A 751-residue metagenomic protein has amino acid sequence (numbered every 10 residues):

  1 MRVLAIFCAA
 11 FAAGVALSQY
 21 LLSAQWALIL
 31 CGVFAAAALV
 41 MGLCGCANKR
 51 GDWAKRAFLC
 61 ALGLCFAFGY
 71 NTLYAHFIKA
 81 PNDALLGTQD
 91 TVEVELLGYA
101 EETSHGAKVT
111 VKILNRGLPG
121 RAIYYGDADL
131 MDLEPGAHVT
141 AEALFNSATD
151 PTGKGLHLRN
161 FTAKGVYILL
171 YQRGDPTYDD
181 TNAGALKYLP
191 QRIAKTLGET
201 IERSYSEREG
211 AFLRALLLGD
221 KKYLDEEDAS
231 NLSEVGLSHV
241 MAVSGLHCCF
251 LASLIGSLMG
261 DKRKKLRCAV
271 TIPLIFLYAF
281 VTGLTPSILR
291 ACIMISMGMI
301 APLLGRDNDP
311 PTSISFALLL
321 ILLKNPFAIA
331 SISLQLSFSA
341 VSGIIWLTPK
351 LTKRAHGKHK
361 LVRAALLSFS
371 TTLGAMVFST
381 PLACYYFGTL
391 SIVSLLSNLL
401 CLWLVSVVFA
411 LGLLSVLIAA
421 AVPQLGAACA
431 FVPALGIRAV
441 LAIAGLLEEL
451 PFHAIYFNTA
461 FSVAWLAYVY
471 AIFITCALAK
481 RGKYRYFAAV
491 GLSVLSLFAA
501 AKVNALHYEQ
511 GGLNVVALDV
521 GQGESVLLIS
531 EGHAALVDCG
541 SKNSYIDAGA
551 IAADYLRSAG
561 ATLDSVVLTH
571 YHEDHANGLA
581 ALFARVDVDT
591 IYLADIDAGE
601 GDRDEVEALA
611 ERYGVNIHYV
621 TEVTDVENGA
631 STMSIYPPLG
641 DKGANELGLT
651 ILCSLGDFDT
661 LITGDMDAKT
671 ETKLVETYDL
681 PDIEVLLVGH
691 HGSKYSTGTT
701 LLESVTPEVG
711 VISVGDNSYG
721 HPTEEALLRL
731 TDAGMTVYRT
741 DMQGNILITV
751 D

Functional and structural regions predicted by a protein language model:
M1-N82, R290: N-terminal leader/targeting segments
R2, G14, A37, L170 (+7 more regions): Hydrophobic alpha-helical transmembrane segments in multi-pass membrane proteins
A9, A163-C292, M299, A584 (+4 more regions): Aromatic-rich juxtamembrane segments at the membrane interface
G63-H239, A550-D554, I596-A598, D604-D625 (+2 more regions): Membrane-interface helix/helix-cap signal primarily in integral membrane proteins
H76-A128, T140-E142, V503-L568, H572 (+2 more regions): Membrane-interface segments at or immediately adjacent to transmembrane helices that form the boundary between
K221, L322-A330, G445-S565, E611-V685 (+1 more regions): Core dinuclear metal-dependent hydrolase active-site scaffold
L563-D574, I596, L686-H690: Metallo-beta-lactamase
T590, K673-N745: Cap/insert and terminal regions of metallo-dependent hydrolase folds
